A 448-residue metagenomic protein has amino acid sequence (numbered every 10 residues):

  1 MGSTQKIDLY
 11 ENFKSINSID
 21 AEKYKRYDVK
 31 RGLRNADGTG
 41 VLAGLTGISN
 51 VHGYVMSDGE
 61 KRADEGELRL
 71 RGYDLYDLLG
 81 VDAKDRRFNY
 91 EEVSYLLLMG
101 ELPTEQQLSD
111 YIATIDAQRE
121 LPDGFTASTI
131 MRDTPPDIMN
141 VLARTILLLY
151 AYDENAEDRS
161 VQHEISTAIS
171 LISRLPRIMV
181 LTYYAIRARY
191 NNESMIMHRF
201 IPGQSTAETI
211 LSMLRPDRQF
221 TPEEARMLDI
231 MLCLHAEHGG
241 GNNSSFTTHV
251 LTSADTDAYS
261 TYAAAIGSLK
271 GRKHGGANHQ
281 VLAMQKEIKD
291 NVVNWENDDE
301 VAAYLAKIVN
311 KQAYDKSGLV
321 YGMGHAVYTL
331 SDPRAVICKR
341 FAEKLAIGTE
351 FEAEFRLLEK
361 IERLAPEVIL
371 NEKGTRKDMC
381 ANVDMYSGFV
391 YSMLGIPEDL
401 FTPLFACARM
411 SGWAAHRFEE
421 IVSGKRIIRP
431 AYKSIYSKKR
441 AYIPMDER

Functional and structural regions predicted by a protein language model:
M1-R448: Non-transmembrane, aqueous-exposed alpha-helical and coiled segments at domain scale
